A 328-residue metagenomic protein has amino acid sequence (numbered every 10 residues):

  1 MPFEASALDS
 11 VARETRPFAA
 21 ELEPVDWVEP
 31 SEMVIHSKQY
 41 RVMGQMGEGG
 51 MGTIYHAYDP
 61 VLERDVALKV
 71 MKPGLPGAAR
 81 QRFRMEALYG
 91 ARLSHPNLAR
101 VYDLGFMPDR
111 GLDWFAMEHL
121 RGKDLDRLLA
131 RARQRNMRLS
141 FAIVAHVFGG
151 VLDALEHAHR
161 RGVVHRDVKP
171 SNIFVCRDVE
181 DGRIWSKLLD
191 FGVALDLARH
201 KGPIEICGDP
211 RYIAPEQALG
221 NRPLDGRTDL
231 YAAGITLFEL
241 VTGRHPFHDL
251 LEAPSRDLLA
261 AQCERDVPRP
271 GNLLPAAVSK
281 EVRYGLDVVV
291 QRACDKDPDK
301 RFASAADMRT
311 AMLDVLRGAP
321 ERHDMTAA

Functional and structural regions predicted by a protein language model:
M1-G44, R135, P275, D314-V315: Short N-terminal regulatory/linker segments that flank and modulate the kinase catalytic core
T53: Conserved N-lobe ATP-binding subsite of Hanks-type protein kinase domains, especially the beta3 VAIK lysine
K72-R92: AlphaC helix of the eukaryotic protein kinase fold
L104: Activation-segment/catalytic-loop signature of the eukaryotic protein kinase fold
R110-D124: Conserved short submotifs of the Hanks-type protein kinase catalytic core that shape the nucleotide-binding pocket
V147-F148: Activation segment signature within eukaryotic-like protein kinase domains
V151-V163: Protein kinase catalytic-loop region centered on the HRD/HxD motif
R160, F174, R211-A327: C-terminal lobe helix-coil module of Hanks-type protein kinase domains
